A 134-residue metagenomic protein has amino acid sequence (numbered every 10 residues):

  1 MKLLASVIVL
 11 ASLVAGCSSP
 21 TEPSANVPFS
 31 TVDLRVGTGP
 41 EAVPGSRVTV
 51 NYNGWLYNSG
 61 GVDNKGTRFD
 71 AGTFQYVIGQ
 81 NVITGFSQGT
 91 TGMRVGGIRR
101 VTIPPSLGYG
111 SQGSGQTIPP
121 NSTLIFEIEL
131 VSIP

Functional and structural regions predicted by a protein language model:
K2-P134: Cross-family detector of peptidyl-prolyl cis-trans isomerase
